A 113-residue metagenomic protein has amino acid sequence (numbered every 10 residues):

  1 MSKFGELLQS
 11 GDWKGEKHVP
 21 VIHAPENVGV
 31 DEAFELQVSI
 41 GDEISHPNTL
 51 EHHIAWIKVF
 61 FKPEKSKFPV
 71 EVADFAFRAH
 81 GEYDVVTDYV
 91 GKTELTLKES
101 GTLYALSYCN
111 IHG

Functional and structural regions predicted by a protein language model:
M1-G29: Short, compositionally biased P/S/T/A/G/V-rich stretches that sit at domain boundaries
G29-G41: Short coil/turn motif common to extracellular beta-sandwich-like domains
A33, K98-Y104: Extracellular Ig-like/FN3 beta-sandwich strand-entry sites
S39-L50: Short amphipathic, basic-aromatic surface patches that mediate peripheral association with negatively charged
E51-V70: Extended low-complexity, serine/threonine- and proline-enriched intrinsically disordered segments
V70-E82: Solvent-exposed serine/threonine-rich low-complexity stretches and specific carbohydrate-binding patches
Y83-K92: Aromatic sugar-binding surface patches on proteins that engage polysaccharides or sugar-phosphate polymers
Y108-G113: Short acidic/polar inter-strand loop motif in beta-rich domains
